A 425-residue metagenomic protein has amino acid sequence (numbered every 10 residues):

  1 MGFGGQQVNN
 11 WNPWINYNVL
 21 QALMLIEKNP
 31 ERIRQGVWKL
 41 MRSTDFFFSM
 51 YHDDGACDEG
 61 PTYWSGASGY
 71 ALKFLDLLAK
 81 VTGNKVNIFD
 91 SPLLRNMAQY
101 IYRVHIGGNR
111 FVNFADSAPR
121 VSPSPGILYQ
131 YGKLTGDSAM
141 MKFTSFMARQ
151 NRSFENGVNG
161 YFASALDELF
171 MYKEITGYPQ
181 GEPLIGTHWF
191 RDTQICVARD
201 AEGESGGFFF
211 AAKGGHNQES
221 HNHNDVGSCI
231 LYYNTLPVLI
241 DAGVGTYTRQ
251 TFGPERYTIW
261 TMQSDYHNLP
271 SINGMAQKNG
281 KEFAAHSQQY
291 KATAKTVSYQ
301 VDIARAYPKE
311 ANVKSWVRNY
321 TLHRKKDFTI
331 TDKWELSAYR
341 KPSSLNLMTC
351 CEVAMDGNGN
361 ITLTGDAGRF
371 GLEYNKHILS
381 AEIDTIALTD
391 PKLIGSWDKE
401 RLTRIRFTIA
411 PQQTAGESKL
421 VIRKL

Functional and structural regions predicted by a protein language model:
M1-T62, L169-Q180: Active-site lining segments of carbohydrate-active enzymes
I15, M97, D192-Q194, G227 (+3 more regions): Residues that flank catalytic or metal-binding motifs in active/ligand-binding sites
I26, G66-L239, K291-A292, A410: Carbohydrate-active enzyme catalytic cores, enriched for enzymes that act on polyanionic acidic polysaccharides
P61-G69, F328: Amphipathic alpha-helical protein-interaction segments enriched in hydrophobic
N113-S117, N224, L239-Q263: Aromatic/acidic polysaccharide-binding cleft in carbohydrate-active enzymes
F146-G160, Y247-L425: CBM-like, beta-strand-rich accessory domains located in the C-terminal region of large, secreted polysaccharide-active
G206-F209, S220-N222, L239-D241, T248-Q250 (+2 more regions): Short helix/loop capping segments that flank catalytic or ligand/cofactor-binding pockets
